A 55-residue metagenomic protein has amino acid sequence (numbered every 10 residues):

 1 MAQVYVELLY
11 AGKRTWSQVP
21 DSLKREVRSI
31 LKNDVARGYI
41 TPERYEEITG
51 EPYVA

Functional and structural regions predicted by a protein language model:
M1-A55: Viral virion structural and adsorption modules
